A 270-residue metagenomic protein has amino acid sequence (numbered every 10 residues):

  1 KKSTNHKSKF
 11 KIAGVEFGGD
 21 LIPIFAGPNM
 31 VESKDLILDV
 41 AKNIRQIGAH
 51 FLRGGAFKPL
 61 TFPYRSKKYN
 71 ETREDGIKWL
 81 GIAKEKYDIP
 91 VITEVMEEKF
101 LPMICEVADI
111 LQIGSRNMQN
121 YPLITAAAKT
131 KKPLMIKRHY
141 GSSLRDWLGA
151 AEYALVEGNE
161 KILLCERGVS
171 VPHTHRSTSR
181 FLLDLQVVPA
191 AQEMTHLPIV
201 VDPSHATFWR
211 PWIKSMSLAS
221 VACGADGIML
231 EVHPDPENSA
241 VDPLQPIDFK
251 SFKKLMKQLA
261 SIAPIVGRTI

Functional and structural regions predicted by a protein language model:
K1-F25, V266-I270: N-terminal amphipathic alpha-helix/helix-capping segment at the start of soluble metabolic enzymes
I12, F17, T130-V232: Catalytic alpha/beta core domains of metabolic enzymes, predominantly
L21-D39, F62-N70, P90-E94, G114-S115 (+2 more regions): Active-site mouth loops of central-metabolism enzymes
D39-A56: Catalytic domains of carbohydrate-active enzymes, especially glycoside hydrolases
R53, N70-T72, D88-F100, D109-P122 (+3 more regions): Catalytic beta/alpha-barrel core
R53-D75, P234-L244: Glycine-rich, proline-tolerant flexible connector loops at the mouths of alpha/beta enzymes
S66-T93, A127-P133, L185-I199, Q245-R268: Alpha-helix-loop-beta-strand connector modules within alpha/beta enzyme cores
F208-W209, I213-I270: C-terminal alpha-helical cap/extension of soluble enzyme domains
